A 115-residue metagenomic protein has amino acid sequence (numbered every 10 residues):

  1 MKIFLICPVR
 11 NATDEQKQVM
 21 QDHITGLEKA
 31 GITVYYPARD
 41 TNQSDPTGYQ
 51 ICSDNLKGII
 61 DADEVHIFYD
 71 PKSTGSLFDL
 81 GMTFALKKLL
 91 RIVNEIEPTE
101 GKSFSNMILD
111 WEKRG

Functional and structural regions predicted by a protein language model:
M1-G115: Conserved catalytic or regulatory cores that recognize and/or transform ribose-phosphate-containing ligands
